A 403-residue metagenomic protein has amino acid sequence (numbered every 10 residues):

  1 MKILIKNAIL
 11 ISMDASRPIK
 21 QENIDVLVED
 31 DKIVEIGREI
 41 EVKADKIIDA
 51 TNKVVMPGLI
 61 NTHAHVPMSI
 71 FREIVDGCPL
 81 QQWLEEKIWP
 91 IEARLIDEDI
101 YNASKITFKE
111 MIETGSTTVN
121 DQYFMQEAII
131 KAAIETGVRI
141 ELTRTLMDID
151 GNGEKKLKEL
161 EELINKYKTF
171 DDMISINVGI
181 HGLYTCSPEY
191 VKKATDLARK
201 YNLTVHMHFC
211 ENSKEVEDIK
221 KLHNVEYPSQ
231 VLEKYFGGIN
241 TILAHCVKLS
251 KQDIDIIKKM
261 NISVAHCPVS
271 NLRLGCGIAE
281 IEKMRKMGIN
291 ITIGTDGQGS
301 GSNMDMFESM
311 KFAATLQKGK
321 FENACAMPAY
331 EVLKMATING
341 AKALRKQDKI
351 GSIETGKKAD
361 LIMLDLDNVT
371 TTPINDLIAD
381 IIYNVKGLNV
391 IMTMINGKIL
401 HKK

Functional and structural regions predicted by a protein language model:
M1-V42, K53-V54, K398: N-terminal metal-binding scaffold of metallo-dependent hydrolase/deaminase domains
I3-K6, E41-Q81, K105, K109-E113: Replace "His-x-His-based motif
A8, V26, D31, N52 (+15 more regions): Divalent metal-coordination and catalytic microenvironments
I70-N102, T136-M147, S213-I239, M260-S263 (+1 more regions): Active-site gating loops and adjacent loop-to-helix segments of metal-dependent hydrolytic enzymes
R72-G137, E159-F170: Alpha-helical scaffold segments that flank or form the walls of functional sites
A128-V247: Metal-coordinating catalytic core of metallo-dependent amide/deamination hydrolases
L232-N240, E282-N368, I382-K386: His/Asp/Glu-enriched, well-ordered alpha-helical/loop segment that forms or immediately abuts the divalent-metal
K358-K403: C-terminal cap of metal-dependent C-N hydrolases
